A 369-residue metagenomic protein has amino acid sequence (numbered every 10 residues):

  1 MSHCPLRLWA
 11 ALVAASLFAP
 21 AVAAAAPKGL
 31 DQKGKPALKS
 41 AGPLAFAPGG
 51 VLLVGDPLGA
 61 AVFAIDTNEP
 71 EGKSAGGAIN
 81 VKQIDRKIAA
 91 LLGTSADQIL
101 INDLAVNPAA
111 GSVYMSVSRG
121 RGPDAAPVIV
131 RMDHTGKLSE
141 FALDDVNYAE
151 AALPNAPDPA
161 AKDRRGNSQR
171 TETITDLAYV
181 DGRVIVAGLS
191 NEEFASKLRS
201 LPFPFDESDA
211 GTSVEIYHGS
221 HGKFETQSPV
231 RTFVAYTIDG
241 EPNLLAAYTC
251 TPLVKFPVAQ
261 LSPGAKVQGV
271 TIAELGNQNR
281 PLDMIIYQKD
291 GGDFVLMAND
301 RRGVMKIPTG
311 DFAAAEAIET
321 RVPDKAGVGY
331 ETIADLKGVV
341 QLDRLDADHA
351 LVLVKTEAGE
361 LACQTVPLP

Functional and structural regions predicted by a protein language model:
M1-A11: Bacterial N-terminal signal peptides that target proteins for export
W9-P20: Bacterial N-terminal signal peptides
A24-P369: Sequence/structural signature of beta-propeller domains
